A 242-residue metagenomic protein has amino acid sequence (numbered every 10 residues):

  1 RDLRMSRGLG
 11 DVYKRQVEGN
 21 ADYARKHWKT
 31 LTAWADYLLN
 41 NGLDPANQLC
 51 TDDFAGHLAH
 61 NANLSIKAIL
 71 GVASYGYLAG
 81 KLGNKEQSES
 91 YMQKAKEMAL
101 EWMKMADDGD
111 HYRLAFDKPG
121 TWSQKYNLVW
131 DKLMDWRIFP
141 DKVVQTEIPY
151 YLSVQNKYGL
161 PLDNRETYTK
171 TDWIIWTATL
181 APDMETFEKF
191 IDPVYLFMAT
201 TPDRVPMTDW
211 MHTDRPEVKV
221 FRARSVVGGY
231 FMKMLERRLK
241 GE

Functional and structural regions predicted by a protein language model:
R1, N61-I66, K96-K189, R204-V205 (+1 more regions): Extended ligand-binding clefts on enzyme/binding-domain cores
R1-R4, A24-L82, S88-E89, A99 (+2 more regions): Aromatic-lined, polymer-binding surfaces characteristic of secreted/periplasmic polysaccharide-degrading enzymes
D2-Y13: Single conserved hydrophobic/aromatic residue that forms the stacking wall/gate of nucleotide- or nucleobase-binding
R15-T32, G76-K96, M134-P149, A181-D192 (+1 more regions): Structural helix-adjacent loops and short alpha-helical linkers that scaffold large soluble proteins
P45, L82-K85, G109, P161 (+2 more regions): Alpha-solenoid repeat scaffolds
L180, T208-E242: Terminal, non-catalytic domain-edge segments
F197-M198: Terminal end segments
